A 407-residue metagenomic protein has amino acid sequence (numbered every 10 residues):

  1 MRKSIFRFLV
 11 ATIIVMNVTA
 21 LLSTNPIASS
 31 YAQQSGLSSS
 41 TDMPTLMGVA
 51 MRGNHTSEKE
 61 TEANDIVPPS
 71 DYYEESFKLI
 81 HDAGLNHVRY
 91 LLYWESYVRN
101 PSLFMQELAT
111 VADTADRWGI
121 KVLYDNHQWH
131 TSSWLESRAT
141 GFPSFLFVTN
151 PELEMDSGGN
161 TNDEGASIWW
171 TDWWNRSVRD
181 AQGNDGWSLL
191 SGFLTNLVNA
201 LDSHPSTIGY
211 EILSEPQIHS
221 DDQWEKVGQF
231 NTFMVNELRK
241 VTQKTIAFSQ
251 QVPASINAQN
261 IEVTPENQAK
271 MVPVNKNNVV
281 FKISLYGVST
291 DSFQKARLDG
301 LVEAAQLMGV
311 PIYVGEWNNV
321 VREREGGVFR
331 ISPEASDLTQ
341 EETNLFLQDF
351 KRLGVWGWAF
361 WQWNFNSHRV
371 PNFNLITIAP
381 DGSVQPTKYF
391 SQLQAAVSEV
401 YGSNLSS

Functional and structural regions predicted by a protein language model:
M1-T12: Bacterial N-terminal signal peptides that target proteins for export
A11-T19: Hydrophobic membrane-insertion alpha-helices, especially the h-region of bacterial N-terminal signal peptides
T19-Q34: Sec-dependent signal peptide cleavage junction
Y31-T45: N-terminal module-boundary/linker segments of secreted carbohydrate-active enzymes
T41-E266: Active-site mouth of glycoside hydrolases
T61-D65, P69-S70, A181-V355, T377-A379 (+2 more regions): Extracellular glycoside hydrolase catalytic/binding regions
S144-V148, D156-W173, M271, N275 (+1 more regions): Aromatic-rich peripheral "rim/lid" segments of glycoside hydrolase catalytic domains that contact and position glycan
